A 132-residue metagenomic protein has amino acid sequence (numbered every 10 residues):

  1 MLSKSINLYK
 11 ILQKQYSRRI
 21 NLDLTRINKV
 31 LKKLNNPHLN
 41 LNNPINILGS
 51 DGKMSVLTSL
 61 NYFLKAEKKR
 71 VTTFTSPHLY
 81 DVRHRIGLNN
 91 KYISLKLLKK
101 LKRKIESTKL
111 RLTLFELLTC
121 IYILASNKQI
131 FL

Functional and structural regions predicted by a protein language model:
M1-G49, Y62-K69, F74, L110: Short functional linear segments
L24, L31-K32, P37-N40, A66-L132: ATP-dependent carboxylate-amine ligase catalytic core
D51-K53: Substrate-binding N-lobe of the ribokinase-like
S55-L60: Hydrophobic positions on the alpha1 helix immediately C-terminal to the Walker A/P-loop
